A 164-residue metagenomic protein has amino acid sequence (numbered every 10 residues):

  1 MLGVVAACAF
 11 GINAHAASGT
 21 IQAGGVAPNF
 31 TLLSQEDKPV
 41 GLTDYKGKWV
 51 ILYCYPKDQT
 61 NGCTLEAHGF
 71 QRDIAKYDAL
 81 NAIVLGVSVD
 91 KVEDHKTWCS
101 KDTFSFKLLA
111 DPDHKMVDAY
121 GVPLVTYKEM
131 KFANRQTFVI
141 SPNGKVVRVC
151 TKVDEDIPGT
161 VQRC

Functional and structural regions predicted by a protein language model:
M1-G11: Bacterial N-terminal signal peptides
A14-T43: N-terminal "domain-start" segment that seeds a small globular fold
A27-P28, W49, N134-Q136: Short loop/turn microsegments at loop-to-beta-strand junctions
G41-T64: Short active-site neighborhood of thiol/selenol oxidoreductases, capturing the structured segment around
T64-F104, H114-M116: Structural microenvironment flanking redox-active thiols in thiol-disulfide oxidoreductases
S105-K107, P123-Y127, K131-F138: Structural micro-motif
F132-C164: Thiol-/selenol-based redox modules, centered on thioredoxin-like and closely related oxidoreductase domains
